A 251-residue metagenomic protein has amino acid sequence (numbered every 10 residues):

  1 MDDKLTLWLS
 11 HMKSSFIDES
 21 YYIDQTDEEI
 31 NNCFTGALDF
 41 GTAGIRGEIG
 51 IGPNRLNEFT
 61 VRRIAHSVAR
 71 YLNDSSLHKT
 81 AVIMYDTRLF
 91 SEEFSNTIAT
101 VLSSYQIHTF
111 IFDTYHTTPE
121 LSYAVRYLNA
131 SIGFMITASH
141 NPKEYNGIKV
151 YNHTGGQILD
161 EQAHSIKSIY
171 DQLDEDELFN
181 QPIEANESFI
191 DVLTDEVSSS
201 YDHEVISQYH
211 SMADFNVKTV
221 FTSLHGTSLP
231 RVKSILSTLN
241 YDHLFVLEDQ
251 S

Functional and structural regions predicted by a protein language model:
K4-I98, Y105, D191-V217, T227: An N-terminal, well-structured beta->alpha segment
T6-H11, L77-T154: Ferredoxin-reductase
E29-N32, A37-L38, N146-S251: Gly/Ser/Thr-enriched, mixed-charge loops and adjacent short helices that form phosphate/oxyanion-binding elements
I45-G47, G52, R88, H116-T117 (+4 more regions): Short, glycine-/Ser/Thr-/acidic-enriched flexible segments
N73-S75, S104-F110, L128-I132, D176 (+2 more regions): Secondary-structure transition/capping motifs at alpha-helix termini and the adjoining loop/turn into the next element
